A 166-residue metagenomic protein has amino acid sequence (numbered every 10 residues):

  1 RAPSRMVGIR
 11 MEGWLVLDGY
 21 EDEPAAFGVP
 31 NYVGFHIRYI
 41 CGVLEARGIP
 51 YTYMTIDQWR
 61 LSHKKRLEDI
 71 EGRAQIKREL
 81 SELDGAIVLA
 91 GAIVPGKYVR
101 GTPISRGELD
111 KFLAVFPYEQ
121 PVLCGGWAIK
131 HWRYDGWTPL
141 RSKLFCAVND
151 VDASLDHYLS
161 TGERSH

Functional and structural regions predicted by a protein language model:
R1-V7: N-terminal amphipathic/basic-hydrophobic helices that include classical n-h-c signal peptides and signal-anchor
S4, T52-H166: Glycine-rich beta-alpha loop elements in corrinoid/cobalamin-binding modules across cobalamin-dependent enzymes
R10-L15: Extreme N-terminal starter segment of soluble prokaryotic enzymes
L17-G19: C-terminal intrinsically disordered, low-complexity activation/regulatory tails of eukaryotic transcription factors
D22-I37: Glycine- and acidic-residue-enriched helix-capping/strand-helix junction motifs
F35, Y39, I104-G107: Generic alpha-helix structural propensity
Y39-Y51: Short helix-loop-beta junction
